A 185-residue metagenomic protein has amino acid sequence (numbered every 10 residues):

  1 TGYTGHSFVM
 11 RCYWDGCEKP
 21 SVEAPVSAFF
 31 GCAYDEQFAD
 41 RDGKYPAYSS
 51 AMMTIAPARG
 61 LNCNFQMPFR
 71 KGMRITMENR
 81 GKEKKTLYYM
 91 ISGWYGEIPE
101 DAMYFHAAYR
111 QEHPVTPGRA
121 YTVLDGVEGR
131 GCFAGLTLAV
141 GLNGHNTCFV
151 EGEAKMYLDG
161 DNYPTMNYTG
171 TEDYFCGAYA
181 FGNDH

Functional and structural regions predicted by a protein language model:
T1-H185: Beta-strand-centric surfaces of beta-sandwich/beta-rich domains
